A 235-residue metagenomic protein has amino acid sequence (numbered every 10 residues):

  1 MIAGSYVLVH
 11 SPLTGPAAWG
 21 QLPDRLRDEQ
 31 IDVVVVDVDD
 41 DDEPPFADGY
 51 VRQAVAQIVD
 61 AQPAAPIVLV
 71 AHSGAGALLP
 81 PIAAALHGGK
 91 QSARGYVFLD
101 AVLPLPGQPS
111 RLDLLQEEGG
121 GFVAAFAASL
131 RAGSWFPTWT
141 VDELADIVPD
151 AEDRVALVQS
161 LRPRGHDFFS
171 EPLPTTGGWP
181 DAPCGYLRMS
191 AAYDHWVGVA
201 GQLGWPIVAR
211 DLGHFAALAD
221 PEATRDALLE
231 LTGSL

Functional and structural regions predicted by a protein language model:
I2-A65: Active-site catalytic motif of lipid deacylating hydrolases and related acyltransferases
V9-L13, H72-S73, A101, M189: Glycine-rich His-Gly loop
Q21, P81-A85: Active-site signature of alpha/beta-hydrolase-fold catalytic machinery across serine- and Asp/Cys-nucleophile hydrolases
L69-V70, Y96, Y186: Conserved alpha/beta-hydrolase fold motif
V70-L79: Gly/Ala-rich beta-loop-alpha elbow adjacent to hydrolase catalytic centers
A85-A132, F168-F169, G201: Flexible "cap/lid" loop of the alpha/beta hydrolase fold
R131-G178: Conserved alpha/beta-hydrolase catalytic His-Asp/Glu region
R162-E222, D226: Conserved serine/cysteine hydrolase catalytic core
